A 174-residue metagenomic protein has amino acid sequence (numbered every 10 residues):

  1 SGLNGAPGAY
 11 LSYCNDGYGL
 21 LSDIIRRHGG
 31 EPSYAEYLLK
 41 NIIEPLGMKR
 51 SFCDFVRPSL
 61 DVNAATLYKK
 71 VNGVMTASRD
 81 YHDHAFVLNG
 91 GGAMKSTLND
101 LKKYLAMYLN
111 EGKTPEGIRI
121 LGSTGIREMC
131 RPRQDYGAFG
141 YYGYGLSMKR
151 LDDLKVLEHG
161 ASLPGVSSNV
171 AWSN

Functional and structural regions predicted by a protein language model:
S1-P164: Short, surface-exposed loop or secondary-structure junction motifs that flank catalytic or metal-binding residues
S167-N174: Short, surface-exposed beta-strand/loop micro-motifs that present aromatic residues
